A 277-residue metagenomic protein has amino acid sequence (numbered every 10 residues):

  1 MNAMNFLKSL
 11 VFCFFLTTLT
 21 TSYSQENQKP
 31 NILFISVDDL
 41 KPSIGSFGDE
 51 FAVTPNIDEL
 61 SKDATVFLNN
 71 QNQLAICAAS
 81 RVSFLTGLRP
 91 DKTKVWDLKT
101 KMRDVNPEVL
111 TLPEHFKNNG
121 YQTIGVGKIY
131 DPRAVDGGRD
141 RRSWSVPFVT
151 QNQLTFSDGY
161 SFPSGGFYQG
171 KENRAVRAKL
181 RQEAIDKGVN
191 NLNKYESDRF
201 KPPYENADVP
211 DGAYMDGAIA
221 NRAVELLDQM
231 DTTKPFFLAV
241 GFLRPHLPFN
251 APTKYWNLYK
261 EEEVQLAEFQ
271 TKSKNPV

Functional and structural regions predicted by a protein language model:
N2-K8, T21-V277: Formylglycine-dependent sulfatase
S9-T18: Bacterial N-terminal signal peptides
